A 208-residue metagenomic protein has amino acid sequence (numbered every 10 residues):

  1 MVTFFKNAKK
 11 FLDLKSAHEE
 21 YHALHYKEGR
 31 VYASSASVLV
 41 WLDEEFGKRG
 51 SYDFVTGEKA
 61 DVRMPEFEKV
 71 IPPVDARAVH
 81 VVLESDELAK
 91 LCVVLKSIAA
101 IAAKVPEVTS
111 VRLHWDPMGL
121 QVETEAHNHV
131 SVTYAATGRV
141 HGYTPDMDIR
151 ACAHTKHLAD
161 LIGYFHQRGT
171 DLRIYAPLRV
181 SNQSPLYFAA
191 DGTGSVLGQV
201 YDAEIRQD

Functional and structural regions predicted by a protein language model:
M1-D208: DNA polymerase processivity clamps
